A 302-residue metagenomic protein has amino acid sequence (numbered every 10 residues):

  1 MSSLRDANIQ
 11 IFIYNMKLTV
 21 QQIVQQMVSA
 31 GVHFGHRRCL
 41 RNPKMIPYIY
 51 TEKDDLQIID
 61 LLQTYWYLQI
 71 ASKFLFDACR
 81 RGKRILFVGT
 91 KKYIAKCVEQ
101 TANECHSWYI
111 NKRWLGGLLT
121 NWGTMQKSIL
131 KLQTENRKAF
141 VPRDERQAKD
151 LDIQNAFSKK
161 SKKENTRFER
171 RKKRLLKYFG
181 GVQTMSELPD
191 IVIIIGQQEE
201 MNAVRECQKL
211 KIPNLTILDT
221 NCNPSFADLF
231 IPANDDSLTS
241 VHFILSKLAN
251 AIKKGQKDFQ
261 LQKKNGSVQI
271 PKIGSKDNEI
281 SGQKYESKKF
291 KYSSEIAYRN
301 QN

Functional and structural regions predicted by a protein language model:
M1-T19, K149-A156, K254-N302: Intrinsically disordered, compositionally biased charged tails
K17-R84, V88-R137, N165, M185-L188 (+3 more regions): N-terminal cationic and glycine-rich segments that engage phosphates or anionic surfaces
L56, R84-L86, S107-Y109, D190-I193 (+3 more regions): Structural motif
G89-T90, I195-G196, A233: Small/polar loops that bind or transfer phosphate-bearing groups
Y93-I94, E199, D236: Glycine-/small-residue-rich active-site loops that bind phosphorylated ligands and cofactors
G117-N165, E169-L175, D235-D236, I244-L261 (+1 more regions): Conserved phosphate-handling catalytic cores of large alpha/beta enzymes
E145-D219: Extended, charged alpha-helical interaction scaffolds
N202-L261: Short glycine/threonine-rich loop/turn motifs
